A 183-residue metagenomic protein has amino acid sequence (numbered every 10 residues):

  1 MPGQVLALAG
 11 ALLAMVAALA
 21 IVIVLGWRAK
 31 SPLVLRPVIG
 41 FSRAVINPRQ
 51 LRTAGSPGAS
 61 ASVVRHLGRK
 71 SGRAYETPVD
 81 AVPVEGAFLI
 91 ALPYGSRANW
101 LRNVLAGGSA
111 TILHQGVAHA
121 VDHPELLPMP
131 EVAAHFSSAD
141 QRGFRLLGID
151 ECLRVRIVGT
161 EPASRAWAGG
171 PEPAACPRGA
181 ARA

Functional and structural regions predicted by a protein language model:
M1-L6, W167-A183: Short, low-complexity, intrinsically disordered N-terminal peptides in bacterial proteins
M1-N47: N-terminal membrane-anchoring alpha-helices
L12-A14, L25-R28, L51-P57, V82-A87 (+1 more regions): Short charge-dense sequence patches
S31-G68, P171-A180: Short, conserved active-site entrance elements at the starts or edges of catalytic domains
R49, E76-T77, D140: A generic local structural motif
A59-P93: Short beta-strand segments
G95-P173: Short, structured beta-strand-loop surface elements
